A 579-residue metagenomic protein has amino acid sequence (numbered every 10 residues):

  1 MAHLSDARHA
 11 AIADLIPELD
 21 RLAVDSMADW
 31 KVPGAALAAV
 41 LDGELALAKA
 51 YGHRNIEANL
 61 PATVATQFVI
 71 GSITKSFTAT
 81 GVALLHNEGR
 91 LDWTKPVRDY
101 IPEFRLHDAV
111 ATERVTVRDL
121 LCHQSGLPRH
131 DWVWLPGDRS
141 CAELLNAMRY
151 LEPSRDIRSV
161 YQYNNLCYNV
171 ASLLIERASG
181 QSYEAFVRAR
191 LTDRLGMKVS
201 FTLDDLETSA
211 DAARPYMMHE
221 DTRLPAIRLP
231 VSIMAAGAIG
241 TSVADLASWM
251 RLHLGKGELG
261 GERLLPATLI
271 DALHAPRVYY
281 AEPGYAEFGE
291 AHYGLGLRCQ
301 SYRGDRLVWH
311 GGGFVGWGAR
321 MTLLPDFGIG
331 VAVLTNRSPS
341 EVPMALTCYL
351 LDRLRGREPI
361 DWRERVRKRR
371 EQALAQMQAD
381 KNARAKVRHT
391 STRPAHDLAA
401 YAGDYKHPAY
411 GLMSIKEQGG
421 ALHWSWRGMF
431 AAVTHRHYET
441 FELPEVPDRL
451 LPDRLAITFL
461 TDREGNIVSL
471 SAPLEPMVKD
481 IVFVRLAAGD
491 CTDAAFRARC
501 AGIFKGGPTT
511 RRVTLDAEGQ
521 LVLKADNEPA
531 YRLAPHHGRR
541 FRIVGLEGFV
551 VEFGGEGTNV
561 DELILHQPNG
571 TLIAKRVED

Functional and structural regions predicted by a protein language model:
R8-I70, R90-T94, D99, R105-A109 (+4 more regions): Short, conserved catalytic-motif segment at the N-terminal edge
M27-V32, L60, F288-G289, G312-F314 (+2 more regions): Short loop/turn motifs at secondary-structure junctions and domain boundaries
E44, A50-I56, D108-V315, A319-R320 (+2 more regions): Short, surface-exposed loop or secondary-structure junction motifs that flank catalytic or metal-binding residues
F68-G71, Y161-Y163: Catalytic tyrosine of NAD(P)H-dependent dehydrogenase/reductases that use a Tyr as the general acid/base
A286, D305, M344-D579: Peripheral terminal and inter-domain segments
W309, R320-L323, F327-N336, V468-A472 (+1 more regions): Short, well-ordered beta-strand elements
F314-R357: Structured C-terminal helix/loop/strand segments within mature extracytoplasmic catalytic/sensor domains
